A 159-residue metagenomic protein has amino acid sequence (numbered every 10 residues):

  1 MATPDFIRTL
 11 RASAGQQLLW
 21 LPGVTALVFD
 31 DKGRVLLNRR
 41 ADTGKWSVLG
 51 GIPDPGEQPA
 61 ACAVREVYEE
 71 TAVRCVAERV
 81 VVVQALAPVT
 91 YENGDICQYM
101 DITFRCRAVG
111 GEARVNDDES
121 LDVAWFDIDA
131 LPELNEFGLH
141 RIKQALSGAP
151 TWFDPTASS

Functional and structural regions predicted by a protein language model:
M1-T25: Acidic, metal-coordinating catalytic segment for phosphate/diphosphate chemistry, firing primarily on the Nudix
L21, D30, A41-T43, V48 (+2 more regions): Short connector loops at helix/strand junctions that flank enzyme active sites, especially segments positioning acidic
T25-L27, R34, T103-R105: Residues embedded in well-ordered beta-strands
L27-F29, E78-V81: Conserved positions in beta-strands of structured domains
D30-E70: Conserved Nudix-box catalytic region and its N-terminal flanking loop in Nudix hydrolases and closely related
R40-A41, V80, T156-S158: Short, well-ordered beta-to-alpha junction loops that form the rim of enzyme active sites and present histidine/acidic
P53-A77, Q84-R141: Unchanged
I142-S159: Charged phosphate-binding loop/patch that engages nucleotide di/tri-phosphates or the phosphate backbone of nucleic
